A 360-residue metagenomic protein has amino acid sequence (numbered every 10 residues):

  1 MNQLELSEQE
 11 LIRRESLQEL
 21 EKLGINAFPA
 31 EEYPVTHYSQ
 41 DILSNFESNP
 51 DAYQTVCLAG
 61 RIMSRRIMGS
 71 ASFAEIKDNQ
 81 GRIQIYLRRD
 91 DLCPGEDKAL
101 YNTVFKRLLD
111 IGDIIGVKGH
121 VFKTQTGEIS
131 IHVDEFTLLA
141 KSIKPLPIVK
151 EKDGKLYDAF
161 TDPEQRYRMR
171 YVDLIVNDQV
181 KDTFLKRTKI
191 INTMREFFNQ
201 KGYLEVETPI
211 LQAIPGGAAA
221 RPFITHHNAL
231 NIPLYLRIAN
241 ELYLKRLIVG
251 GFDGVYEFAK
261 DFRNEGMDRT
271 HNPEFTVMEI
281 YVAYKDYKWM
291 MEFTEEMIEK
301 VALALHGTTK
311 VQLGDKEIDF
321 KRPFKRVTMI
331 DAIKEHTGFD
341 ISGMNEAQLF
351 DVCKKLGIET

Functional and structural regions predicted by a protein language model:
M1-T360: Class II aminoacyl-tRNA synthetase catalytic cores and aaRS-like
